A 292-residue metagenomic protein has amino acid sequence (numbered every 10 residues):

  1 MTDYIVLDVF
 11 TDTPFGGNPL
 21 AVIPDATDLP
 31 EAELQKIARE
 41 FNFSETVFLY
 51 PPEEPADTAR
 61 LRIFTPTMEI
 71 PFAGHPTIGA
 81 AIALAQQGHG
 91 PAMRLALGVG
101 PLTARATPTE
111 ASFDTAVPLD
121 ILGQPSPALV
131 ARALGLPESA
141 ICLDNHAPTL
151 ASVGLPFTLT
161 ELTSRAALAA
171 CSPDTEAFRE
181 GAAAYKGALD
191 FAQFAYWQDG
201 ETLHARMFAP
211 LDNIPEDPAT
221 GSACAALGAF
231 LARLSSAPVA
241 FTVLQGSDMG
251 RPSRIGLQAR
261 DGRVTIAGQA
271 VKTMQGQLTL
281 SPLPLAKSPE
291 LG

Functional and structural regions predicted by a protein language model:
M1-G16, S139: N-terminal, positively charged, Ser/Thr/Ala/Gly-biased leader segments that form transit/presequence-like amphipathic
N18-P19, L155-F157, D190-A192: Short, surface-exposed beta-edge/turn micro-motifs
L20, T27-L34, R39-A59, I63-P66 (+1 more regions): Acidic/His- and Gly-rich active-site-bordering loop/insert found across diverse amide/peptide-bond hydrolases
K36, D57, F64-A182, L227 (+1 more regions): Acidic, low-complexity central loop/insert segments
N42-R60, A177-N213, T242-V264: Conserved phosphate-donor
M68-P71, L211-P218: Short pre-catalytic strand/loop immediately N-terminal to key active-site residues, enriched for Gly-Thr
S288-G292: Non-transmembrane, aqueous-exposed alpha-helical and coiled segments at domain scale
